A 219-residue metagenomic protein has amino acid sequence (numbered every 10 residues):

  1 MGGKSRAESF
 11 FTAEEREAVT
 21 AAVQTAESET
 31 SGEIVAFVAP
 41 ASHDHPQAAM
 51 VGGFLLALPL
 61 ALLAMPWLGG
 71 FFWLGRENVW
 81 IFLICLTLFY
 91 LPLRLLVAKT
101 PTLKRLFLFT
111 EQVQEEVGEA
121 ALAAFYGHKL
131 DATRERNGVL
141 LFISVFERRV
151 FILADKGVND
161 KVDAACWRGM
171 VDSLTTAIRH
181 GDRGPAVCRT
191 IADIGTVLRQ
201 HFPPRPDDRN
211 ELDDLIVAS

Functional and structural regions predicted by a protein language model:
G3, E8, T12, H43-A49 (+1 more regions): Alpha-helical transmembrane cores and adjacent cytosolic helix/loop segments of polytopic membrane transporters
G3-R6, F146-D182: Flexible, solvent-exposed short loops/turns enriched in glycine
F10-I34: Short, charged cytosolic
E33-V38, G138-S144, F151-L153: Soluble periplasmic/extracytoplasmic beta-strand elements of cell-envelope proteins
P46-L58: Select subsegments of transmembrane alpha-helices in polytopic membrane proteins, especially boundary-proximal
M65-L106: Transmembrane alpha-helices and immediately adjacent membrane-cytoplasm interface residues in multi-pass integral
F107-G127: Membrane-cytosol interface motif
G169-S219: Cytosol-/stroma-facing membrane-proximal "stalk/adaptor" domains immediately downstream of transmembrane anchors
